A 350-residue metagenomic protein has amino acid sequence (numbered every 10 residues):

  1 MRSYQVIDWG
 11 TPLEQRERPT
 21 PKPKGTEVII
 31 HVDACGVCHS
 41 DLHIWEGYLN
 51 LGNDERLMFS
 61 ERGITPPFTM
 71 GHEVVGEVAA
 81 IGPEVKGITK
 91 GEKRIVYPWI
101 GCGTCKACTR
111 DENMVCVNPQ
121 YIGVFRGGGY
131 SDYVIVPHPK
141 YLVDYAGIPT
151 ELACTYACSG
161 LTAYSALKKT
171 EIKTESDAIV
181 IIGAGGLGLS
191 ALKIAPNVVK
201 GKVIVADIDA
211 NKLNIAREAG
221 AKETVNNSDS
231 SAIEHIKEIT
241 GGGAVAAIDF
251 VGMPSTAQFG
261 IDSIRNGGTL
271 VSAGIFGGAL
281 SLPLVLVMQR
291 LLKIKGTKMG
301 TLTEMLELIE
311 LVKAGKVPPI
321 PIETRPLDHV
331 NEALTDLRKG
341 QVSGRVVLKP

Functional and structural regions predicted by a protein language model:
P21-C35, N50-K106, A146-I148: Glycine-rich beta-strand-centered segment in the early N-terminal region that forms part of a ligand/cofactor-binding
D33-C35, P83, W99, N113 (+3 more regions): Short, surface-exposed secondary-structure boundary micro-motifs
Y48, D209, F276, G300: Residues in the short beta-alpha loop(s) of Rossmann-like NAD(P)-binding domains
M58-H72, C102-I182: NAD(P)H dinucleotide-binding glycine-rich loop of Rossmann-like/cofactor-binding domains, especially the beta1-alpha1
K93, D132, Y141, A146-S230 (+1 more regions): Mid-domain Rossmann-like dinucleotide-binding core that forms the NAD(H)/NADP(H) cofactor-binding site
T170-E175, I208, N214, E218-K293: Glycine-rich cofactor phosphate-binding loops and adjacent beta1-alpha1 units of small-molecule cofactor enzyme domains
A210, Q258-D262, L302-P350: C-terminal hydrophobic helical "lid"/dimerization subdomain of Rossmann-like NAD(P)H-dependent oxidoreductases
T269-V271, L282-P321: Rossmann-fold dehydrogenase core element
